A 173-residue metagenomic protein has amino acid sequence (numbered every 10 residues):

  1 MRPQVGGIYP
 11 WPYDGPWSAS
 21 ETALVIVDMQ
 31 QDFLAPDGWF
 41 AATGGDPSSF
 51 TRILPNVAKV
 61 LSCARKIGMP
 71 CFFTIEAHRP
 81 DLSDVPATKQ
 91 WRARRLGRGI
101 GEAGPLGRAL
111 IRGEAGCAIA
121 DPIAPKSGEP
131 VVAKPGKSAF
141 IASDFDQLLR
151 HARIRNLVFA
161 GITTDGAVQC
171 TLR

Functional and structural regions predicted by a protein language model:
M1-P125: Active-site acidic carboxylates
T74, A160-I162: Structural motif
A109-V158: Internal catalytic-core helix/loop-beta-alpha segment that presents or stabilizes conserved functional determinants
F159, R173: Cysteine-centered nucleophilic/redox motifs
T164-T171: Short glycine/serine/threonine-rich phosphate/pyrophosphate-binding segments that cradle anionic phosphate groups
